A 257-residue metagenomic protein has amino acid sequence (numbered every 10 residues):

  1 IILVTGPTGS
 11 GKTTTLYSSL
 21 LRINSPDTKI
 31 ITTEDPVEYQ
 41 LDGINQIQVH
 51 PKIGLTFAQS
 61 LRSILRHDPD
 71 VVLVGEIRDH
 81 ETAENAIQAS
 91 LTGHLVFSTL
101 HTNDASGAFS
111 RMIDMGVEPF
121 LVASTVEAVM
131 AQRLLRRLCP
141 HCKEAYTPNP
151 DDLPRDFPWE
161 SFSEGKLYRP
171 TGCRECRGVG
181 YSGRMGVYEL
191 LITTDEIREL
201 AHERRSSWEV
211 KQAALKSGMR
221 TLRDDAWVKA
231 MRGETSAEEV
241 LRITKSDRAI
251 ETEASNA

Functional and structural regions predicted by a protein language model:
I1-A257: Short, flexible helix-loop junctions that flank or precede catalytic/ligand sites
